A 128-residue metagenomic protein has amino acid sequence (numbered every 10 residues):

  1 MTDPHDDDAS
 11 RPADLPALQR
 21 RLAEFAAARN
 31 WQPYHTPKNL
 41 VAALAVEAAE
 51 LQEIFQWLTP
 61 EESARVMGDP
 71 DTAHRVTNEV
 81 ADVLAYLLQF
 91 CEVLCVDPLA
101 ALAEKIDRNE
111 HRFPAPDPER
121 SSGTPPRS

Functional and structural regions predicted by a protein language model:
M1-S128: Flexible "arm" and connector segments at domain edges
